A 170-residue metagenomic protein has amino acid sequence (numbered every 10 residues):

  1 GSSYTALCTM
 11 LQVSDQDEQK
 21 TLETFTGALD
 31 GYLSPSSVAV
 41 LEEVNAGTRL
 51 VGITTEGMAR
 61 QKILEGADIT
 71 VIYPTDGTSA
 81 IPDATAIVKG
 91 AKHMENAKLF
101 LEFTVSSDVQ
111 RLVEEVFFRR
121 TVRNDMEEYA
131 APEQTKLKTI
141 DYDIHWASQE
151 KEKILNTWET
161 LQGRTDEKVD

Functional and structural regions predicted by a protein language model:
G1-T48: Extracytoplasmic ligand-binding site segments that recognize negatively charged/polar headgroups
A6, F103-E127: Periplasmic-binding protein-like
L11-Q12, I81-H93, L112-V113: A bilobed periplasmic-binding-protein/Venus flytrap-type ligand-binding module shared by bacterial periplasmic
L22-G27, L33-S34, E65-K89, K136: Periplasmic-binding protein-like
V40-L41, A59, A97: Short, hydrophobic alpha-helical packing/hinge segments within bilobed ligand-binding/sensory domains
L50-D68: A ligand-binding cleft/hinge motif common to bilobed small-molecule-binding domains
F100: Substrate/cofactor-recognition hotspot
A130-D170: Extracellular/periplasmic bilobal clamshell ligand-binding domains
